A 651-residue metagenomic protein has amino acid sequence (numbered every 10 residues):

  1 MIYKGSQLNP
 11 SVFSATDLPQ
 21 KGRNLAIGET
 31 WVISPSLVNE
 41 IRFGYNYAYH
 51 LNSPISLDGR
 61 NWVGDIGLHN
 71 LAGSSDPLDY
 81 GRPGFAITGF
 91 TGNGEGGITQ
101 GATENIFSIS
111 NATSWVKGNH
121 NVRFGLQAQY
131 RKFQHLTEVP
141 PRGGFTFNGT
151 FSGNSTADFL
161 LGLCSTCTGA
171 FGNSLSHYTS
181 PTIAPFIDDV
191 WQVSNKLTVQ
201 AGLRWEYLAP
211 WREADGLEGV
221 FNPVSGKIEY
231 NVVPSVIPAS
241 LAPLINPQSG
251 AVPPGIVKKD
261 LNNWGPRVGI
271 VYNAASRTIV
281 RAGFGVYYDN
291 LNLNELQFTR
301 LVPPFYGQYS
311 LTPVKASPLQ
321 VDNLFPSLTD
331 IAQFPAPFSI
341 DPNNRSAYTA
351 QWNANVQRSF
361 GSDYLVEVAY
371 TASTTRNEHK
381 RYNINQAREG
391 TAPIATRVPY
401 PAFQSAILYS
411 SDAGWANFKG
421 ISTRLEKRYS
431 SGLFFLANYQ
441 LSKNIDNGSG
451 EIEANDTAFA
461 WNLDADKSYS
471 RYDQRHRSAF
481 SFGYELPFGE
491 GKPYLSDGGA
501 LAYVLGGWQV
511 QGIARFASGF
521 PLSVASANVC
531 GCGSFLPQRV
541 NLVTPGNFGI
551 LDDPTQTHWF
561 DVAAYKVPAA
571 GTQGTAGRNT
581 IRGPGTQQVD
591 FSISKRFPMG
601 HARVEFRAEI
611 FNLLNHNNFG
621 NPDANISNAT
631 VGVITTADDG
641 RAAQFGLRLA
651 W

Functional and structural regions predicted by a protein language model:
M1-D188, R212-G216, N222-P234: Replace "related TpsB outer-membrane translocases also match" with "some related outer-membrane beta-barrels such as
M1-I2, P19-L25, L37, Y45-L51 (+14 more regions): Transmembrane beta-barrel architecture of outer-membrane proteins
Y3-P10, L51-D65, F133-N148, W211-F221 (+8 more regions): Outer-membrane beta-barrel and related beta-rich outer-membrane complex signature in Gram-negative bacteria
P10-A15, N24-G28, E95-T99, F171-L175 (+7 more regions): Extracellular loop and loop/strand-boundary signature of outer-membrane beta-barrel proteins
S14-K21, W62-V63, T99-N105, G144-T146 (+7 more regions): Replace "Gram-negative outer membrane beta-barrel proteins" with "bacterial and organellar outer membrane beta-barrel
W31, S114-K117, A128, W191 (+8 more regions): Residue-level signature of outer-membrane beta-barrel architecture
A72-G73, R82-G89, E213-G265, G269-S411 (+2 more regions): Solvent-exposed loop/turn elements at secondary-structure boundaries
K196, L208-P210, I331-P337, D341-W651: Short, solvent-exposed micro-motifs at the edges of structured domains
